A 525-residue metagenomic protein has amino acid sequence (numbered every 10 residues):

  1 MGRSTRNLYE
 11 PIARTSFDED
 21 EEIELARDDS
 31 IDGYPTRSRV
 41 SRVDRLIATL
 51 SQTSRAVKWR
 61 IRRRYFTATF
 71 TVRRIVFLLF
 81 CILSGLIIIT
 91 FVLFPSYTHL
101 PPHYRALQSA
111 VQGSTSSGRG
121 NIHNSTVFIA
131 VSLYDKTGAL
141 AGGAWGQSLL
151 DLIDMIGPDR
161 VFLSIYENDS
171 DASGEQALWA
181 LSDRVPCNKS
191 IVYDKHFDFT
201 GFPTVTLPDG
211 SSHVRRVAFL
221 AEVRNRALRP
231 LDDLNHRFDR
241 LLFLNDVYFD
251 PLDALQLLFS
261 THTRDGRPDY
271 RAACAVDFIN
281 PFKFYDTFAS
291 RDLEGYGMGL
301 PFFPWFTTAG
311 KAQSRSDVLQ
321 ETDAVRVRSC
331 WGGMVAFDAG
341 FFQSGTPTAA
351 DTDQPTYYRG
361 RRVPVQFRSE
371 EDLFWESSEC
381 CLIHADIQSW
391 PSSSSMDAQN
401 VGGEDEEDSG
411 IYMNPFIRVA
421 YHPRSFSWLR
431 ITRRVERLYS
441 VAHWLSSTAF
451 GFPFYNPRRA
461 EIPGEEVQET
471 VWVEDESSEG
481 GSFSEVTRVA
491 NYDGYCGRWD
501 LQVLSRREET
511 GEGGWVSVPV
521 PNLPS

Functional and structural regions predicted by a protein language model:
M1-V43, R362, Q366-S369, D397-N400: Fungal intrinsically disordered, low-complexity serine/threonine- and proline-rich regulatory regions
T15-F17, R39-D151: N-proximal low-complexity "stem/linker" segments adjacent to membrane-targeting elements
P35-S38, R215, Y248-P364, Y439-E476 (+4 more regions): Conserved catalytic core of nucleotide-sugar-dependent glycosyltransferases
I129-V131, F162-E167, V192, F238-Y248 (+2 more regions): Extended hydrophobic secondary-structure segments that form protein cores and membrane-embedded regions
T137-W145, S173-G174, R215-R224, W375-C380: Phosphate/oxyanion-binding active-site loops and adjacent basic polyanion-contact surfaces
Q147-R160, D183-P186: Short, acidic, metal-binding catalytic loop of nucleotide-sugar glycosyltransferases
Y166-D239, L244: Active-site-proximal specificity loops/subdomain of glycosyltransferases
F306-R433: Catalytic core and acceptor-binding pocket of nucleotide-sugar-dependent glycosyltransferases
